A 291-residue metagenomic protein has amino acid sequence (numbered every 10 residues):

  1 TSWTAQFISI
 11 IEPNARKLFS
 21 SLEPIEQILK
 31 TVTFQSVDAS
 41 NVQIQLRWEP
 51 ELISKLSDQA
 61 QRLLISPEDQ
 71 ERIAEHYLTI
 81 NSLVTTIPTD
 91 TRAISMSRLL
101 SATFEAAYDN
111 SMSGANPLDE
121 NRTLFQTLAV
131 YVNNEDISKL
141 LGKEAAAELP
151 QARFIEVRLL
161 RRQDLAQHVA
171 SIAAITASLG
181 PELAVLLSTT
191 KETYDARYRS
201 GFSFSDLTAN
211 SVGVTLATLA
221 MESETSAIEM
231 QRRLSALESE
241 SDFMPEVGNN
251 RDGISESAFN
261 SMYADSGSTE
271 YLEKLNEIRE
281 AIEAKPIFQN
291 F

Functional and structural regions predicted by a protein language model:
S2-L186, A196-L207, S211-F291: Intrinsically disordered, low-complexity, mixed-charge
